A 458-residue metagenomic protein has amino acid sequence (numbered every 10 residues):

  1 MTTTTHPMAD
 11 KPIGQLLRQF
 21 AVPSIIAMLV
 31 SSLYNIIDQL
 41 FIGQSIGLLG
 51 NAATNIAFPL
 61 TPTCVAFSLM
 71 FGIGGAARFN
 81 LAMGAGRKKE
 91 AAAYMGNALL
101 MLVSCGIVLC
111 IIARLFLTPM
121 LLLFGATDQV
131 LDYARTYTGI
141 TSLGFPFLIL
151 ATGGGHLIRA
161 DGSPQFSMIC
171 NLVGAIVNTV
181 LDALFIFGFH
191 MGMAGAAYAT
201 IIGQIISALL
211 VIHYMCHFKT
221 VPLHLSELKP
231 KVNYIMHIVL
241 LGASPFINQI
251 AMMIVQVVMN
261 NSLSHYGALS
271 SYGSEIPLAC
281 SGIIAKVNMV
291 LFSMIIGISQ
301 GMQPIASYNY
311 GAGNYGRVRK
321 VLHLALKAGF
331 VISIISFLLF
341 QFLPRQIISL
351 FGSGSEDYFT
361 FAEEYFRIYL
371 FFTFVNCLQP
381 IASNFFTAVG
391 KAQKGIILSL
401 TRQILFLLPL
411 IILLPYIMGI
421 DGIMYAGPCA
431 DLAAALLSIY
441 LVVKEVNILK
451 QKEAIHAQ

Functional and structural regions predicted by a protein language model:
M1-S24, F79-P146, G188-A243, A306-F372 (+1 more regions): Short alpha-helical transmembrane segments in multi-pass integral membrane proteins
G14-L33, I37, L60-F67, L143 (+5 more regions): Residue-level signal for short hydrophobic patches within transmembrane helices of multi-pass membrane transporters
Q19-D38, I140, G174, G203-S207 (+1 more regions): Transmembrane helical elements of multi-pass membrane transporters/channels
L33-A52, L121-D128, L184-M191, M253-I283 (+4 more regions): Helix-terminus/linker motif at the lipid-water interface of multi-pass membrane proteins
N51-I111, L148-S167, N260, L278-L338 (+2 more regions): Small-residue-rich hydrophobic transmembrane alpha-helices
T63-A66, N178-D182, A208-I212, V290 (+3 more regions): Hydrophobic transmembrane alpha-helices of multi-pass small-molecule transporters
G72, T141-R159, S167-A175, A196-L209 (+4 more regions): Short runs within selected transmembrane alpha-helices of multi-pass transporters and secretion channels
G155, L181-D182, A199, L410: Small-residue (Gly/Pro/Ala) motifs that create kinks and tight helix-helix packing interfaces
